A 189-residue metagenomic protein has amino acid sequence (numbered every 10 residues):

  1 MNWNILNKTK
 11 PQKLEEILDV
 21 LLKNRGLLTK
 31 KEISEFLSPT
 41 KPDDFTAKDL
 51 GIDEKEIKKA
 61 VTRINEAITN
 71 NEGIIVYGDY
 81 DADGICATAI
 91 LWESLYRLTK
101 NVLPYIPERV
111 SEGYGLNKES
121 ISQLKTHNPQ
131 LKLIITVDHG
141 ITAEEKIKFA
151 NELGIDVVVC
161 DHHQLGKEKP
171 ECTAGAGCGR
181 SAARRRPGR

Functional and structural regions predicted by a protein language model:
M1-R180, R184-R189: Replace "Mg2+/Mn2+-dependent" with "divalent metal-dependent
